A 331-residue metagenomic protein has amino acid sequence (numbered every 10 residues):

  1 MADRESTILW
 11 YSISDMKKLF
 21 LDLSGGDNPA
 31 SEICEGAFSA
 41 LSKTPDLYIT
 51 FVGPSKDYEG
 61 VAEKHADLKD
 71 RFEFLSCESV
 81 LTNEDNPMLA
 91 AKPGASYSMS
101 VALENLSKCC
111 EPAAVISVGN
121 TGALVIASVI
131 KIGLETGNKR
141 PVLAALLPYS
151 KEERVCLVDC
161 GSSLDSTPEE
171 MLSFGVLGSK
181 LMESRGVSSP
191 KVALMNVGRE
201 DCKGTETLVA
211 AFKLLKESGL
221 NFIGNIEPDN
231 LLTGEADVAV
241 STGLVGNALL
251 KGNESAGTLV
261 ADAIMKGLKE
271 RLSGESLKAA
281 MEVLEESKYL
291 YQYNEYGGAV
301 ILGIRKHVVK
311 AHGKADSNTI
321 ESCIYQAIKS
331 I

Functional and structural regions predicted by a protein language model:
M16-Y58: N-terminal phosphate-binding or glycine-rich loops at protein starts, especially the Walker A/P-loop of NTPases
L21-S31, A91, S162-L172, K310-S317: Short, glycine-rich nucleotide/cofactor-binding loops
N28-C34, Y58, A95-L106, A114-S128 (+7 more regions): Short glycine/serine/threonine-rich phosphate/pyrophosphate-binding segments that cradle anionic phosphate groups
P29-E32, Y48, G53, S162-P228 (+1 more regions): Glycine-rich phosphate/diphosphate-binding loop of Rossmann-like nucleotide-binding domains
D67-P112: Phosphate/nucleotide-donor binding subsite
N105-V125, K203, L208-L214, S218-V283: Glycine-rich phosphate-binding loop
V129-E153, L157, V238-I331: Glycine-rich phosphate/nucleotide-binding loop
